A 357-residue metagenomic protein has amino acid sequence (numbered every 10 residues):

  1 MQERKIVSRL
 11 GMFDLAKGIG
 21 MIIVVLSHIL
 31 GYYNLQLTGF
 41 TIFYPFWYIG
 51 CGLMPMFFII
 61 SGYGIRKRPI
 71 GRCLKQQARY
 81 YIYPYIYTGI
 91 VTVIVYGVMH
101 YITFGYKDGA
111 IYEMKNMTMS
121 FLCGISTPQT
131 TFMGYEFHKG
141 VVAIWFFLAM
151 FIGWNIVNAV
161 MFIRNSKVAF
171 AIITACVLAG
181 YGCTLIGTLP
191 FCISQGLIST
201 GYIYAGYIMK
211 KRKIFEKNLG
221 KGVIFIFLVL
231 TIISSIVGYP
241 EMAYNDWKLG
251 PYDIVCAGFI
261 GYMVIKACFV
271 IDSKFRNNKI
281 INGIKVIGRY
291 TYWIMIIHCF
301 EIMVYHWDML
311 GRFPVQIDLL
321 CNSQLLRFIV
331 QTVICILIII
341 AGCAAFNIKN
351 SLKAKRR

Functional and structural regions predicted by a protein language model:
M1-A179, R312-R357: Membrane-cytosol interface segments of multi-pass membrane proteins, especially ER/Golgi lipid-handling enzymes
I22-I29, T88-I94, I173-I186, I226-E241 (+2 more regions): Aromatic-anchored segments of alpha-helical transmembrane domains
I22-Y33, K139-W145, S194-A205, K266-I281: Hydrophobic alpha-helical transmembrane segments
H28-L35, I65-R66, V93, G97-F104 (+6 more regions): Transmembrane helix-loop junctions and nearby membrane-interface residues
I42-M54, F132-L148, T184-Y202, V237-M263 (+1 more regions): Interfacial loop-to-helix transition and helix-capping segments at the boundaries of transmembrane helices
P55, Y80, P84, T88 (+9 more regions): Hydrophobic alpha-helical membrane-embedded or membrane-associated segments
A169-K213: Loop-centered beta-sheet repeat module
I214-W293, C299-F328: Alpha-helical transmembrane segments and terminal signal-anchor/GPI-anchor hydrophobic tails, characterized by long
